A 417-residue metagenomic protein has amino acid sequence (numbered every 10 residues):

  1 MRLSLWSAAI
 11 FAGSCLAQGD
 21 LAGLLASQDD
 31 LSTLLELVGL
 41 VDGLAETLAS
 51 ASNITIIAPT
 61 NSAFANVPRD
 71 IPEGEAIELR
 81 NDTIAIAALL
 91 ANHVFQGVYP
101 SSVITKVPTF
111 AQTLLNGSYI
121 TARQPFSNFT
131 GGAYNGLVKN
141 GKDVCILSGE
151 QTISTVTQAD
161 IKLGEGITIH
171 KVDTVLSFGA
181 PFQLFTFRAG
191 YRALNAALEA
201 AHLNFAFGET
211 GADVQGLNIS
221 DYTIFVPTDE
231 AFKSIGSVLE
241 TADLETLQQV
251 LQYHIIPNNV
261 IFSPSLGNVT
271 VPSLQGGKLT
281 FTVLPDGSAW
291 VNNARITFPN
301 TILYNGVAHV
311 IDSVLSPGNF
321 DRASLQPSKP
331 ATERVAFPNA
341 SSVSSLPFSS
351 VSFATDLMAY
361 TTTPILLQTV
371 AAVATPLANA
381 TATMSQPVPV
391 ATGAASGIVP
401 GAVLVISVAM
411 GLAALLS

Functional and structural regions predicted by a protein language model:
R2-G393, V399-S417: Mature, structured domains of secreted/extracytosolic soluble proteins
